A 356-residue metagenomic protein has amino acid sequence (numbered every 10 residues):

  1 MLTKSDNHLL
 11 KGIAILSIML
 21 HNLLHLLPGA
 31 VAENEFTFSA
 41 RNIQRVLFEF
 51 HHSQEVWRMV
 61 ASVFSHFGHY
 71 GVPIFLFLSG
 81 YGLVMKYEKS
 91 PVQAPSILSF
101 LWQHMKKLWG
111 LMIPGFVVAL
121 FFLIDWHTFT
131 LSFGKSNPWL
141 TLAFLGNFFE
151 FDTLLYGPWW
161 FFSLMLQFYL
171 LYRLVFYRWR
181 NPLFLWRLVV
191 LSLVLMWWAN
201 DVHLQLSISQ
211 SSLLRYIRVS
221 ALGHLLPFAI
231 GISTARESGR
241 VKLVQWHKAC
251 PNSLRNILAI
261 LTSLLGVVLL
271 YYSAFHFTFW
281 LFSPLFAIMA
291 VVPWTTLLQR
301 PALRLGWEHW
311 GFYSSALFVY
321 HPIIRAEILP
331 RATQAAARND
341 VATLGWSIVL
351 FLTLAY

Functional and structural regions predicted by a protein language model:
M1-L195, Y313, A335-Y356: Membrane-cytosol interface segments of multi-pass membrane proteins, especially ER/Golgi lipid-handling enzymes
T3, K86-P95, Y177-L185, A235-N252 (+2 more regions): Membrane-interface junctions at the ends of membrane-embedded or membrane-associated helices
S5, M59-V72, F151-L164, D201-I230 (+1 more regions): Interfacial loop-to-helix transition and helix-capping segments at the boundaries of transmembrane helices
L16-L23, L140, L145-F148, V190-L204 (+2 more regions): Aromatic-anchored segments of alpha-helical transmembrane domains
Y81-K89, F149, F168-Y177, P227-R240 (+3 more regions): Hydrophobic transmembrane alpha-helices
Q93-L98, V118-H127, F144-T153, S207-L214 (+2 more regions): Short juxtamembrane and helix-loop transition motifs at transmembrane-helix boundaries in membrane proteins
L131-S132, L204-R215, R331-R338: Membrane-interface helix termini and inter-helical loops of multi-pass transporters
F228, A259-Y356: Alpha-helical transmembrane segments of multi-pass integral membrane proteins
